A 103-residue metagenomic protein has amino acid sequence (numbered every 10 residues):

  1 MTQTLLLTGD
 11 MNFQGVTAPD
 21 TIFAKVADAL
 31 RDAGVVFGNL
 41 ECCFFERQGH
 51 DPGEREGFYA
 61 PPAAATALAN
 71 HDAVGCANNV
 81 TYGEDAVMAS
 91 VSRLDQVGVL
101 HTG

Functional and structural regions predicted by a protein language model:
M1-G103: Acidic, metal/ion-coordinating pockets
